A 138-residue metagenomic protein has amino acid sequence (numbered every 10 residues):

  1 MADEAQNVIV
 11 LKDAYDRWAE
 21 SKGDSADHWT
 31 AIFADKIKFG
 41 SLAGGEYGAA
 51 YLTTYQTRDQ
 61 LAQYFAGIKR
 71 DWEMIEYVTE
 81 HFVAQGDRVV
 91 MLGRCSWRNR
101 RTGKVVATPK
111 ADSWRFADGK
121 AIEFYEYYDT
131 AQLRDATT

Functional and structural regions predicted by a protein language model:
M1-A14, A50-D59, E80, A107-T108: Charged, low-complexity, helix/coiled-coil-prone segments
M1-D35, T138: Short, low-complexity N-terminal intrinsically disordered segments enriched in polar/charged residues
A2-A5, A66-T138: A beta-strand edge to alpha-helix "cap/lid" segment located at domain peripheries
N7, S25, T57, L61-Y64 (+1 more regions): Alpha-helical structural motif
Y15-S25, G48-L52, I68-W72, L92: Short, mixed-charge, low-aromatic patches
E20-G23, D59, V105: Residue-level recognition of alpha-helix initiation/capping sites
A31-D87: A solvent-exposed, acidic/Ser-Thr-rich amphipathic alpha-helical stretch
